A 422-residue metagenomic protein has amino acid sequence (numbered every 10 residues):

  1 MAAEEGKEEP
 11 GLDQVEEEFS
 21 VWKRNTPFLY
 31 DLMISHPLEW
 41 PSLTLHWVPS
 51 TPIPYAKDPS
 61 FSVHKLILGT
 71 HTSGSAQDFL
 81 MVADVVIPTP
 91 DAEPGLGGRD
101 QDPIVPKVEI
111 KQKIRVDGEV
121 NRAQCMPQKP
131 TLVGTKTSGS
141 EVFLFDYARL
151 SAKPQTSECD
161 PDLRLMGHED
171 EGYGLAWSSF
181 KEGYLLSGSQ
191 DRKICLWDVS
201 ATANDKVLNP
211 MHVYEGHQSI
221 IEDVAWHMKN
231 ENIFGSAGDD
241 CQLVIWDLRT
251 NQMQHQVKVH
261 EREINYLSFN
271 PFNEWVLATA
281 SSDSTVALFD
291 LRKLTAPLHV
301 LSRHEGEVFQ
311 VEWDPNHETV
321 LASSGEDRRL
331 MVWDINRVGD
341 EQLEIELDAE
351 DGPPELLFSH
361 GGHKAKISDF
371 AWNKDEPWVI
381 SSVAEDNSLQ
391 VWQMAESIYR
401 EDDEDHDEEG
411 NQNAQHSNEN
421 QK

Functional and structural regions predicted by a protein language model:
M1-A2, R249: Long, low-complexity, intrinsically disordered N-terminal extensions of eukaryotic proteins, enriched
A2-N121, T131, L150, E305-V308 (+2 more regions): Terminal intrinsically disordered, low-complexity extensions flanking WD-repeat/beta-propeller proteins
I67, V133-G134, L185-L186, G235 (+3 more regions): Structural core positions within WD40/WD-like beta-propeller blades
V86-P90, Q101-V105, S138-D162, E169 (+6 more regions): Per-blade loop-tip surfaces of WD-repeat and WD-like beta-propellers in eukaryotic adaptors/scaffolds
R122-A148: Hydrophobic alpha-helical hairpins/lids featuring a short glycine-rich hinge
L175, I220, L288, D369-F370 (+1 more regions): Intervening/peripheral non-core polypeptide segments
